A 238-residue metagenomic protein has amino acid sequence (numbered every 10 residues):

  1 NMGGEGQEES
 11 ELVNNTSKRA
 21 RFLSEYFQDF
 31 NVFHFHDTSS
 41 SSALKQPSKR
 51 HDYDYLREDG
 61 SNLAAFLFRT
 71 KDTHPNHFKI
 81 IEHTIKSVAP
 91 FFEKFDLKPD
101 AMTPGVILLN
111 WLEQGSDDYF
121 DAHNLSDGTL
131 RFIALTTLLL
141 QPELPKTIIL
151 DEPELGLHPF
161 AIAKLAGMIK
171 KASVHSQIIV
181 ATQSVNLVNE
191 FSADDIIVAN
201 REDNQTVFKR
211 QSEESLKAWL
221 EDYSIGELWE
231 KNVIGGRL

Functional and structural regions predicted by a protein language model:
N1-G3, Q7-S10, G105-N110, D203-S212: Short, well-ordered strand-loop elements centered on a beta-strand within folded domains, enriched for acidic residues
N1-V88, E93-D96: Electropositive, glycine-dotted interaction segments that contact anionic polymers or phosphate-rich ligands
D59, F132-T136, A181-S184: Phosphate-binding glycine-rich loops of NTP-binding sites
K79-L140, P153-F160: Conserved ABC ATPase signature
Q141-K146: Short basic/glycine-enriched coil/helix segment immediately N-terminal to the Walker B
I148-E152: Catalytic Walker B motif of ABC-type/P-loop ATPase nucleotide-binding domains
A163-L238: C-terminal lobe/lid and adjacent interdomain/linker elements of RecA-like ASCE P-loop ATPase modules
